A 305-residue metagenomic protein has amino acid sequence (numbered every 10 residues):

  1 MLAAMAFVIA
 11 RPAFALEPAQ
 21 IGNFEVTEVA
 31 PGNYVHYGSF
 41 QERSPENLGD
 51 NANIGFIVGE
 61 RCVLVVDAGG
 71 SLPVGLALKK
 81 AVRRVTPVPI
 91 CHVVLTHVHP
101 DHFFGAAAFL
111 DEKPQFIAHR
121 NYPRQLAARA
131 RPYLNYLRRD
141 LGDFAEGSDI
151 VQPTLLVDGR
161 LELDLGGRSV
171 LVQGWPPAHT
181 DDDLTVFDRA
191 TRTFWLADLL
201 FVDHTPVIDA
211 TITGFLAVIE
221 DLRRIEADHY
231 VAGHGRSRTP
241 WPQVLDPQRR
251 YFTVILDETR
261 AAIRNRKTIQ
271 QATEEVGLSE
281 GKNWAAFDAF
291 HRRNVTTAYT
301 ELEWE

Functional and structural regions predicted by a protein language model:
M1-A15: N-terminal export signals
L16-I21, E28, R124-W175, T180 (+3 more regions): Metallo-beta-lactamase
E28-A81, L184-L196: Conserved beta-strand hairpin/beta-sheet module of binuclear metal-dependent hydrolase folds, prominently
G32, I57, D67, V82 (+10 more regions): Divalent metal-coordination and catalytic microenvironments
E60-L64, L72-I117, I225: Active-site metal-binding motif and surrounding structural segment of the metallo-beta-lactamase
V66-A68, C91-V98, I117-R120, W175 (+3 more regions): Active-site neighborhood of phospho(di)ester-bond hydrolases with catalytic His/Asp-centered motifs
L216-K267, Q271, E275: Divalent-metal (often Zn2+) His-rich catalytic cores of metallo-beta-lactamase-fold enzymes
R264-E305: C-terminal regulatory/interaction regions
